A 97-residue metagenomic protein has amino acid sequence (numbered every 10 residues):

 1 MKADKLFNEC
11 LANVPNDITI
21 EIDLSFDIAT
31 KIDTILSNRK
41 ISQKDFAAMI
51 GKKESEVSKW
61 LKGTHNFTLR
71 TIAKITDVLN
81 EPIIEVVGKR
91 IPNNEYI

Functional and structural regions predicted by a protein language model:
M1-T34, R39: N-terminal flexible/basic segments that precede or flank functional cores
I32, Q43, I72: Generic structural marker for isolated residues within well-ordered, non-membrane alpha-helices of soluble domains
L36, A47, T76: The alpha-helix within a helix-turn-helix
K40-S58: Short alpha-helical DNA-recognition segment
R70-E85: DNA major-groove recognition helix of helix-turn-helix/homeodomain DNA-binding modules
V87-I97: Short, charged recognition helix plus adjacent turn of helix-turn-helix-like nucleic-acid-binding domains
